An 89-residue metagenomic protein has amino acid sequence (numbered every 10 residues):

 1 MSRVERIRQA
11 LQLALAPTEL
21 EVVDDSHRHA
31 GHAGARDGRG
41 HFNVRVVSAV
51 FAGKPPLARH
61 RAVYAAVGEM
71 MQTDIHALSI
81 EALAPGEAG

Functional and structural regions predicted by a protein language model:
M1-A35: N-terminal first-folded block
A16-T18, G38-F42, D74-L78: A generic structural signal for short beta-strands and their flanking turns/coil linkers
V23, R45-V47, S79-L83: Solvent-exposed beta-strand sheet faces enriched in polar/charged residues
G31-S48: A short, structured beta-strand/loop element
V50-A52: A generic structural motif
K54-G89: C-terminal structural segments of small proteins and small subunits
